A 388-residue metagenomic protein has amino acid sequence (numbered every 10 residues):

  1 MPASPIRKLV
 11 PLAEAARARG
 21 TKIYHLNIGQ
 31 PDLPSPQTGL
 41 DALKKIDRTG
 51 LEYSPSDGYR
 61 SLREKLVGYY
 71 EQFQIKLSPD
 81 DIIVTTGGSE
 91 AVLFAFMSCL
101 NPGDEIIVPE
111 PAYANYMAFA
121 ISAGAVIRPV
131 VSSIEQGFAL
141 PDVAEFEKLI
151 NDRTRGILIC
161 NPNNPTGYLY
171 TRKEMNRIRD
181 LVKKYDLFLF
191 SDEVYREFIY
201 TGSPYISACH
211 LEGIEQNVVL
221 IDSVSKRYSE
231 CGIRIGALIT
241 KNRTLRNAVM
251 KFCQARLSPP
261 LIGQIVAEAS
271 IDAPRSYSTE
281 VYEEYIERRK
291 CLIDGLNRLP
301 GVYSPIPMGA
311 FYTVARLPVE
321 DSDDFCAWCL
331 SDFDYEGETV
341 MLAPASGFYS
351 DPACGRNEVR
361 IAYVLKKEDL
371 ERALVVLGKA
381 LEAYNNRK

Functional and structural regions predicted by a protein language model:
P2, L9, A16-Y24, I28-K45 (+1 more regions): PLP-dependent class I/II
E14, V67, E71, F96-M97: Generic structural signal for well-ordered alpha-helical scaffold segments
R48: P-loop/Walker A NTP-binding region and its immediately flanking N-terminal helices in P-loop NTPase folds
Y53-T86: Conserved N-terminal alpha-helix of the aminotransferase class I/II PLP-enzyme fold
